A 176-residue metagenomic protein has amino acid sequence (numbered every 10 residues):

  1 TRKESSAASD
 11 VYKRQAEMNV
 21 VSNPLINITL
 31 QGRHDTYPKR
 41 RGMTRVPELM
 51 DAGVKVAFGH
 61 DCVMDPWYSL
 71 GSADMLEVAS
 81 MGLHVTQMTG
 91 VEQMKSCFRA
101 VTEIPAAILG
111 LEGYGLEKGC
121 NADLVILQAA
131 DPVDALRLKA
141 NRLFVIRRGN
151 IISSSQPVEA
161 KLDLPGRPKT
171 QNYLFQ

Functional and structural regions predicted by a protein language model:
T1-A8, Y12: Single conserved hydrophobic/aromatic residue that forms the stacking wall/gate of nucleotide- or nucleobase-binding
S9-D10, G42-R45, A130-P132: Glycine-rich, charged/polar anion/phosphate-binding loops that engage phosphate groups from diverse ligands
R14, V20, T36-P38, P47: N-terminal intrinsically disordered, low-complexity, charge/repeat-rich segments that act as generic
Q15, M94-Q176: Active-site microenvironment of metallo-dependent hydrolases
A16-E17, G53: Glycine-centered loop/turn motif at secondary-structure junctions
N23-Q31, R40-L127, I146: His/Asp/Glu-enriched, well-ordered alpha-helical/loop segment that forms or immediately abuts the divalent-metal
G32-R33, Y68-S69, L138, L164: Short Asp/Glu-rich motifs
R33-P38, R142: Short, surface-exposed loop/helix-turn segments at secondary-structure junctions that function as lids/hinges flanking
